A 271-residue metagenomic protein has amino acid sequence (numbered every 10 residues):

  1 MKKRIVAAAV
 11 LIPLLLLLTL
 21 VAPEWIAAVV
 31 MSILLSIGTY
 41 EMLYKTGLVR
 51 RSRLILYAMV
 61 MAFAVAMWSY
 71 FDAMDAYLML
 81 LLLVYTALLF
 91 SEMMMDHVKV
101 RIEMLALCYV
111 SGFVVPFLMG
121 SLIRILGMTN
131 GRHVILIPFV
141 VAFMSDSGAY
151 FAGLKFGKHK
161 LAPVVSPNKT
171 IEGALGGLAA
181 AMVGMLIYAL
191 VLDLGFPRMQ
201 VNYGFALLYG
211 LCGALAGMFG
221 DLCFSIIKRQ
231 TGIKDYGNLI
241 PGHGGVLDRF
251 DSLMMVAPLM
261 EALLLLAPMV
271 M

Functional and structural regions predicted by a protein language model:
M1-L211: Membrane-embedded alpha-helical bundles of polytopic integral membrane proteins
C212-G217: Transmembrane alpha-helix interface/packing and boundary motifs in multi-pass membrane proteins, characterized by
R229-S252: Interfacial loop-to-transmembrane junctions
V256-A257: C-terminal-most transmembrane helix of multi-pass membrane proteins
A262-M271: Juxtamembrane boundary at the C-terminal end of a transmembrane helix
